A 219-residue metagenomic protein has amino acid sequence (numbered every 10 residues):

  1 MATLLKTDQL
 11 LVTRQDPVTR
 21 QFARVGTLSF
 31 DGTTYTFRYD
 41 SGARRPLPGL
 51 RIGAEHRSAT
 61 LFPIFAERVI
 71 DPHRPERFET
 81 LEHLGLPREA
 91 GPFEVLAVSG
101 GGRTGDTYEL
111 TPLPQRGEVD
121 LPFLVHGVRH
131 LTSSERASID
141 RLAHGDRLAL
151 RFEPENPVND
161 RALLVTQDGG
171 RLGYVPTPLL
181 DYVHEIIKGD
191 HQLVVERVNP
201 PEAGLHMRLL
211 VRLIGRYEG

Functional and structural regions predicted by a protein language model:
M1-G219: Conserved active-site motif detector
